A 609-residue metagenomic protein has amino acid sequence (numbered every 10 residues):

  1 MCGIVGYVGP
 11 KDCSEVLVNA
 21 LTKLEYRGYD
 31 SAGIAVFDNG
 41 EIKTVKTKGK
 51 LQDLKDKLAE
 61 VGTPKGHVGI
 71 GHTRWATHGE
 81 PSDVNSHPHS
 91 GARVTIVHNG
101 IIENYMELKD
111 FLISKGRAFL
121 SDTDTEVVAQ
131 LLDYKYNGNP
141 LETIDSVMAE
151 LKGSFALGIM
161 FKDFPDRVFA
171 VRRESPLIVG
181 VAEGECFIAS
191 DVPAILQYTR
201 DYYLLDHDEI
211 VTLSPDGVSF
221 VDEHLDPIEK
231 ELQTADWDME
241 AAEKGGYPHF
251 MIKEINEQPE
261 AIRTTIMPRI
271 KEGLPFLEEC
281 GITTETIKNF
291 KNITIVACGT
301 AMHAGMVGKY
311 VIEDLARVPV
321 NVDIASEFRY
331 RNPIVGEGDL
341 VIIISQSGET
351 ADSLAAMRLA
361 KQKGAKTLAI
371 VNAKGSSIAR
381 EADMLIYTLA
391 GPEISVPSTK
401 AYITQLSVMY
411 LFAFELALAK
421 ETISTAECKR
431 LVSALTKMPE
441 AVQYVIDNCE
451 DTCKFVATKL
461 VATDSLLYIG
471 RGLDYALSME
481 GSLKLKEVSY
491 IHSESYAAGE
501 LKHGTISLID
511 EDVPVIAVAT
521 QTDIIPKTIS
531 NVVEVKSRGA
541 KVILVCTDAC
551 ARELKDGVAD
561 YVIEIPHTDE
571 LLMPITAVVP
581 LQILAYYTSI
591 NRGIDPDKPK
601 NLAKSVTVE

Functional and structural regions predicted by a protein language model:
M1-K244, P248, E260-K291, Y330 (+5 more regions): Conserved short alpha-helical segments that host acidic/polar catalytic motifs at enzyme active sites
Y7-P10, H98, A118, Y134-N137 (+16 more regions): Hydrophobic alpha-helical scaffolding
H67-V84, K271-T284, G308-I344, T350 (+1 more regions): Glycine-rich oxoanion-binding loops at beta->alpha junctions
P88, M160, F169-A170, Y202-Y203 (+13 more regions): Replace "in large, NTP-powered and nucleic-acid-processing enzymes" with "in large, NTP-powered factors and other
D124-V127, A304, G308, T404-M409 (+3 more regions): Catalytic-loop motifs flanking and including active-site residues across diverse enzymes
Q258-I262, I266-T294, M384-P514, S589-E609: Active-site phosphate/pyrophosphate-binding segments
K288-R430, A434-K437, V518-Y561, L584 (+1 more regions): Glycine-rich phosphate-binding loops that contact phosphosugars or nucleotide phosphates
K541, D556, H567-E609: Generic C-terminus detector
